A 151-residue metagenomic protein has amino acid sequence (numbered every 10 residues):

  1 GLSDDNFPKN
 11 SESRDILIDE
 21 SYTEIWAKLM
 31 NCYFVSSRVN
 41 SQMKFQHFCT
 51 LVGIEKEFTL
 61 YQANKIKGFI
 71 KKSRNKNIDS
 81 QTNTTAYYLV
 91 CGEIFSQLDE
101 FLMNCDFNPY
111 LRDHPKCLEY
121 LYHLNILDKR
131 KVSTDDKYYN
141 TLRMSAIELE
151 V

Functional and structural regions predicted by a protein language model:
L2-F58, N64: Post-HExxH zinc-binding segment in Zn-dependent metallohydrolases
F45-V151: Pan-zinc metallopeptidase signature
